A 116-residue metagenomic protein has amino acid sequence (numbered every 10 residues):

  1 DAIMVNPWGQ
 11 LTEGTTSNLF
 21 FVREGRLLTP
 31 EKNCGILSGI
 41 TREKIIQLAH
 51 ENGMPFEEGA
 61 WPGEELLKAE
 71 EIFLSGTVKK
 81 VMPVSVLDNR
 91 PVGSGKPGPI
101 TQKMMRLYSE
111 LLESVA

Functional and structural regions predicted by a protein language model:
D1-G14: Aromatic- and charge-enriched substrate-recognition/interaction segments in catalytic or ligand-/protein-binding
L11, T16-A116: Conserved catalytic-core subdomain
